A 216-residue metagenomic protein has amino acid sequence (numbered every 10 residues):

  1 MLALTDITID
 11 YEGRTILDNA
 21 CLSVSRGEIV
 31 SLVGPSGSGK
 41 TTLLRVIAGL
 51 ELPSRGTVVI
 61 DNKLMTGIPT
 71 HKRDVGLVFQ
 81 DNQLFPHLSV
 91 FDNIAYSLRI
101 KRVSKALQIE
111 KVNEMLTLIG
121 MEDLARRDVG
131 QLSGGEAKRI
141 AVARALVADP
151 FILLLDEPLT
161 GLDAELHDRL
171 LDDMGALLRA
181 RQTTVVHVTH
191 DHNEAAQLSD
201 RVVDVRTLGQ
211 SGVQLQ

Functional and structural regions predicted by a protein language model:
V33-P35: The feature captures the beta-strand-to-loop junction immediately N-terminal to the Walker
L64-F79, I100, K105-A106: ABC ATPase NBD coupling module
A106-L124, G175-A176: Conserved ABC ATPase "signature" region
D128-L132, E136: Conserved ABC ATPase signature
V142: Hydrophobic anchor residue at the start of the ABC signature
V147-F151: A short, proline-enriched helix->beta-strand linker immediately N-terminal to the Walker B motif in ABC-type P-loop
Q182-V188: Conserved H-loop
